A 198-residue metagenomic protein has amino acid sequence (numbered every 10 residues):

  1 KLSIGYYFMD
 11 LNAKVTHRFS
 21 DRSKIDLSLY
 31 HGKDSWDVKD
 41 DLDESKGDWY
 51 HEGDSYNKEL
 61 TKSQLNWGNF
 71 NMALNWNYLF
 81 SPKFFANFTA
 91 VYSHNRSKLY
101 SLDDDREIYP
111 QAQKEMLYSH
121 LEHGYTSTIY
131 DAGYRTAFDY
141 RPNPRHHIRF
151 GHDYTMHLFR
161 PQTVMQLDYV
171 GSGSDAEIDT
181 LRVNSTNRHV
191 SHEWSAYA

Functional and structural regions predicted by a protein language model:
K1-W67, S101: Periplasmic-side early beta-strands and strand-to-turn transitions of outer-membrane beta-barrels
T16-D34, S63-A198: Face-selective signature of the C-terminal outer-membrane beta-barrel domain
